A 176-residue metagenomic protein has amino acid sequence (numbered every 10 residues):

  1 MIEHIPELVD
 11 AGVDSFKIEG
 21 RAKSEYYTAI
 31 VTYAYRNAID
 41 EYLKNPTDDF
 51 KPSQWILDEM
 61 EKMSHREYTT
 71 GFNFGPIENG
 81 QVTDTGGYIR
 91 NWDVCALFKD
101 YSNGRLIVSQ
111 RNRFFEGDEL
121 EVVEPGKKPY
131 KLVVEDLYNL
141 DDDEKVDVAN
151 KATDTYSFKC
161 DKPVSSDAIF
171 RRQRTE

Functional and structural regions predicted by a protein language model:
M1-E176: Surface-exposed amphipathic alpha-helical tracts and adjacent flexible/coil segments at the periphery of soluble enzymes
